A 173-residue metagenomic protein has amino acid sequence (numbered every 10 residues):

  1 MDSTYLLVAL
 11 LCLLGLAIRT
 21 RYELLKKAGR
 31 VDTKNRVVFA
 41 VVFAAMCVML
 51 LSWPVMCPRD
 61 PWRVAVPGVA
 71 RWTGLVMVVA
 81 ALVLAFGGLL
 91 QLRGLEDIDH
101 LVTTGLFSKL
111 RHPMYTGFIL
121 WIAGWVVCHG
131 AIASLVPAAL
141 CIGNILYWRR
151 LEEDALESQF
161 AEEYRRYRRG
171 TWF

Functional and structural regions predicted by a protein language model:
M1-H100, L120-F173: Membrane-anchoring alpha-helices and their flanking helix-loop junctions
T103-T116: Histidine-centered phosphotransfer motif of kinases
